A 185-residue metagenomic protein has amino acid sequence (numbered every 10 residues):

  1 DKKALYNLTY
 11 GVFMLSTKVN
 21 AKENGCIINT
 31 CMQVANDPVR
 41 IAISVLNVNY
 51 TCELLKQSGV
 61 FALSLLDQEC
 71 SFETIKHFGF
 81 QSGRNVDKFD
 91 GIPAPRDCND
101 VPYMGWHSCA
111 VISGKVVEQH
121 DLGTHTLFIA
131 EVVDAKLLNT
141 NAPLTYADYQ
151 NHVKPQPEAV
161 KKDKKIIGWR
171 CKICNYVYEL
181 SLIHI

Functional and structural regions predicted by a protein language model:
D1-I173, Y178-L180: Basic, polyanion-binding surface patches
H184-I185: Conserved small/polar residues in nucleotide/adenosyl-binding loops
